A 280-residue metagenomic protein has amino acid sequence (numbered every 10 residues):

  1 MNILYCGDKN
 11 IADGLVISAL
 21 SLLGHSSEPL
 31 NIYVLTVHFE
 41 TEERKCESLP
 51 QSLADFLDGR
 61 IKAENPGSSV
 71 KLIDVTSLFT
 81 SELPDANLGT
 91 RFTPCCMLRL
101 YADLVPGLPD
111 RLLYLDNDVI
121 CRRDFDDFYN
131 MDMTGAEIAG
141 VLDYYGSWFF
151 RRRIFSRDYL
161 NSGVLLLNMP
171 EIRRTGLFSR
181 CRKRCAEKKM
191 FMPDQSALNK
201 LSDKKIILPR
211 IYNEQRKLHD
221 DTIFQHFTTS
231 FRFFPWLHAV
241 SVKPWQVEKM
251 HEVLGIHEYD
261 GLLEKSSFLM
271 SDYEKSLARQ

Functional and structural regions predicted by a protein language model:
M1-N10, G14-I17, S26-E28, M169-P170 (+1 more regions): A glycosyltransferase accessory/donor-loop signature
N2-L4, N31-Y33, K71, L113: A structural signal for isolated positions on well-ordered beta-strands in alpha/beta enzyme cores
N31-H38, G140-V141: Short internal beta-strands
E40-L104: Active-site-proximal specificity loops/subdomain of glycosyltransferases
L72-L78, C95-Y144, L166-L167: GT-A fold catalytic core of metal-dependent nucleotide-sugar glycosyltransferases, centered on the diacidic
E82-L83, S147-R152, L218-H219, F234-W236: Short, charged, surface-exposed secondary-structure boundary motifs
R91-F92, I154-R157, E187-M190: Short Gly/Pro-enriched turn/cap motifs at secondary-structure boundaries
F125, N130-R184: Conserved catalytic core of nucleotide-sugar-dependent glycosyltransferases
